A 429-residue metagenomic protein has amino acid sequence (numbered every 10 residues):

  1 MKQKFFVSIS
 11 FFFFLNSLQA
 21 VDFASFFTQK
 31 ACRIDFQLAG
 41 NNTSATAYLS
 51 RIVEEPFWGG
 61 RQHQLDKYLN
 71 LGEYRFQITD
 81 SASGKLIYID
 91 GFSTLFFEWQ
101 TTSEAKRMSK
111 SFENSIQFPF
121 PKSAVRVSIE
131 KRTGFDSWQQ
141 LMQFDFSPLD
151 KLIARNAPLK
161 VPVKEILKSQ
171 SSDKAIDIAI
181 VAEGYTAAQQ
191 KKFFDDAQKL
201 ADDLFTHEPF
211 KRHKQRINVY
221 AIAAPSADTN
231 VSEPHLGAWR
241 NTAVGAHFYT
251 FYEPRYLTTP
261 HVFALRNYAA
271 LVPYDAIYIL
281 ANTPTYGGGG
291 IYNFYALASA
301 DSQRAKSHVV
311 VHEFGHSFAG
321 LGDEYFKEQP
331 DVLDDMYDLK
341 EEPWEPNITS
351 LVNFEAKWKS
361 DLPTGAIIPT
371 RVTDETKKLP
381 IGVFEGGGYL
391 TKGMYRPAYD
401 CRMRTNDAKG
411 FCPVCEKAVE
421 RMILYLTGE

Functional and structural regions predicted by a protein language model:
K4-L15: Sec-dependent N-terminal signal peptides
L18-A20: Boundary at the C-terminal end of the N-terminal hydrophobic targeting segment
S25-L38, N42-T46, Y325-E429: Replace "(M1/M4/M9/M12/WLM)" with "(e.g., M1/M4/M8/M9/M12/M26/WLM)" and add "not limited to" to clarify scope
F26-K151: Beta-strand-enriched, solvent-exposed domains that form extended recognition/catalytic surfaces
L152-E208, A221-V231: Fold-level signature of zinc-dependent metallopeptidase catalytic domains
K192, G289-V311: Short pre-active-site segment immediately N-terminal to the catalytic Zn-binding motif
R216-Y292: Active-site-proximal segments of metallohydrolase catalytic domains
S307-E324: Active-site recognition of the HExxH zinc-binding catalytic motif
